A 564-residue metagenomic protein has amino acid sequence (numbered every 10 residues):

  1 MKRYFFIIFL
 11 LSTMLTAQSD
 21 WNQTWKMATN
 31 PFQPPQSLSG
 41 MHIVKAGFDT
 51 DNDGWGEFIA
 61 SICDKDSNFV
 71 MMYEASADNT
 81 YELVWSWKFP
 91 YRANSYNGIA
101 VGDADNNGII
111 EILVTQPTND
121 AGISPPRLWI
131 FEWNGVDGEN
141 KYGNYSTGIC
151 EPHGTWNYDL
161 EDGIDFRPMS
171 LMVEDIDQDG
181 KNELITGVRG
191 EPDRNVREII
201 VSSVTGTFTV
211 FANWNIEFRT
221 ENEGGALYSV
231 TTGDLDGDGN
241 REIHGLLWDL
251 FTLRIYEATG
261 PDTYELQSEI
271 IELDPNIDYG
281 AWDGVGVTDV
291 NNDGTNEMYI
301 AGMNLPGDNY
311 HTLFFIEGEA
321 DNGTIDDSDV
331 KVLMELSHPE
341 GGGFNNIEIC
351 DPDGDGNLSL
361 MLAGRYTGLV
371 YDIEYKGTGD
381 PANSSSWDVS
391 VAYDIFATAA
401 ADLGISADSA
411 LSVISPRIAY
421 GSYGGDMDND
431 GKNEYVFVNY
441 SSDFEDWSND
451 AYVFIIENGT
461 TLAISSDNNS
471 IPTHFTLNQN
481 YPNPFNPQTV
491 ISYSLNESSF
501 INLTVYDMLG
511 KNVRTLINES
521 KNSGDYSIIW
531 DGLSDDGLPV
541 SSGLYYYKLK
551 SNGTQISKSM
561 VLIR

Functional and structural regions predicted by a protein language model:
M1-Y4, R564: Positively charged n-region of N-terminal signal peptides that target proteins for export
Y4-T13: Sec-dependent N-terminal signal peptides
A17-I464: Beta-propeller-forming repeat regions
M172-V173, Y423-G424, I528-V540: Signal that preferentially marks extracellular ectodomain short beta-strand elements of beta-sandwich modules
A410, L516-S520: Beta-strand-rich interaction surfaces with strong enrichment in secreted/lumenal proteins
S465-Y481, F485-Y506, T515, S527-W530: Glycine-centered coil/turn sites that cap beta-strands in beta-rich domains
S523, I529, L538-R564: C-terminal tail/sorting-segment detector
